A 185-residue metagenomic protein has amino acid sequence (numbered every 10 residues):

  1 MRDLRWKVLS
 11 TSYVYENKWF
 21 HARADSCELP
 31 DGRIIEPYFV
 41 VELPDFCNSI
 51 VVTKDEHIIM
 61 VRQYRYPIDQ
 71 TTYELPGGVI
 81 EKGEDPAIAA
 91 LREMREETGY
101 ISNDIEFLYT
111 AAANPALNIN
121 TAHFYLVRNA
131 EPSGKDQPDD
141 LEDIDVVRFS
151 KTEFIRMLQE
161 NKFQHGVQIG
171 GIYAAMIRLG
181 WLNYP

Functional and structural regions predicted by a protein language model:
M1-N17: Extreme N-terminal tail/first-helix region
V8, A22, I35-P37, V61 (+3 more regions): Hydrophobic residues on conserved beta-strands that form the core of alpha/beta folds
S12-N48, K54: Acidic, metal-coordinating catalytic segment for phosphate/diphosphate chemistry, firing primarily on the Nudix
N17, P67, P115-L117: Short glycine/serine/proline-enriched coil/turn segments at secondary-structure junctions
E36, F46-N48, T53, V79-G166: Unchanged
L43-E74: A glycine-rich, hydrophobic loop/mini-helix early in the fold
I155-P185: Long hydrophobic alpha-helical segments typical of transmembrane helices together with their membrane-interfacial
